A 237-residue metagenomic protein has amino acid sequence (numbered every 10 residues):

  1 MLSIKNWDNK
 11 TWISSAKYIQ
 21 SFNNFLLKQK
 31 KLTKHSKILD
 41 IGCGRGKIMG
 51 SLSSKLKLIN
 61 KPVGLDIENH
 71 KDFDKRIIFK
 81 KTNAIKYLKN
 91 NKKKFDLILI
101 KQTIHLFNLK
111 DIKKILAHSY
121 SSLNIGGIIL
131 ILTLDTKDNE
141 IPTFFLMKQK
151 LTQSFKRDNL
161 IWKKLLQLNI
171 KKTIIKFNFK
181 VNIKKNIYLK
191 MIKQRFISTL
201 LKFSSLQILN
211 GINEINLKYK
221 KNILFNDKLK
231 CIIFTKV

Functional and structural regions predicted by a protein language model:
M1-T33, K47, S51, R195: Conserved class I S-adenosyl-L-methionine
L39, G44-Y87: Class I SAM-dependent methyltransferase SAM/SAH-binding core
L99: A conserved beta-strand element that flanks and buttresses the S-adenosyl-L-methionine
Q102-T103: Short catalytic micro-motifs in class I SAM-dependent methyltransferases
K113-I125: A short glycine-rich, Lys/Arg-flanked "PGG" loop and its adjoining helix->strand segment in the class I
I128-K156: Conserved class I S-adenosyl-L-methionine
S154-N169: Short alpha-helix
T173-V237: Conserved Class I S-adenosyl-L-methionine
